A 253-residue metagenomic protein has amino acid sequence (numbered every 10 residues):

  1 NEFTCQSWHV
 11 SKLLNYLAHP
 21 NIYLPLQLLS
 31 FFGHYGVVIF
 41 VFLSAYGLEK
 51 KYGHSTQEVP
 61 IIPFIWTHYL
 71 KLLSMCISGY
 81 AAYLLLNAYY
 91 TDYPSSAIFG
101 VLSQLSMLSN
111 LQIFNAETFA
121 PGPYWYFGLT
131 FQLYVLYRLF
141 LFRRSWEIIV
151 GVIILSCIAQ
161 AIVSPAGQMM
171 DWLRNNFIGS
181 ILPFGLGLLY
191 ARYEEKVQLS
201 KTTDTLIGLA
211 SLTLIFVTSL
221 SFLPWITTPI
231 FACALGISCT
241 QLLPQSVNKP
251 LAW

Functional and structural regions predicted by a protein language model:
N1, L105-L111, V152-A166, G208-S221: Aromatic-anchored segments of alpha-helical transmembrane domains
P20, G100-F127: Membrane-interface helix/loop caps of multi-pass membrane proteins
Y23, S30-F40, K50-A88, A97-M107 (+3 more regions): Transmembrane alpha-helical segments and their boundary/interface "anchor" motifs in multi-pass integral membrane
F32-L43, L73, I77, L102 (+3 more regions): Membrane-embedded alpha-helical segments of multi-pass membrane proteins, especially the transmembrane helices
Y89-Y93, I113-P121, V163-N175, I215-W225: Membrane-interface helix caps and helix-loop-helix hairpins in membrane proteins
S96, S145-G151, L173-I178, S200-T203 (+1 more regions): Short, aromatic-rich membrane-interface segments at the entry and exit of alpha-helical transmembrane domains
F131-C157, L186-L206: Solvent-exposed interhelical
G208-W253: Alpha-helical transmembrane segments of multi-pass integral membrane proteins
